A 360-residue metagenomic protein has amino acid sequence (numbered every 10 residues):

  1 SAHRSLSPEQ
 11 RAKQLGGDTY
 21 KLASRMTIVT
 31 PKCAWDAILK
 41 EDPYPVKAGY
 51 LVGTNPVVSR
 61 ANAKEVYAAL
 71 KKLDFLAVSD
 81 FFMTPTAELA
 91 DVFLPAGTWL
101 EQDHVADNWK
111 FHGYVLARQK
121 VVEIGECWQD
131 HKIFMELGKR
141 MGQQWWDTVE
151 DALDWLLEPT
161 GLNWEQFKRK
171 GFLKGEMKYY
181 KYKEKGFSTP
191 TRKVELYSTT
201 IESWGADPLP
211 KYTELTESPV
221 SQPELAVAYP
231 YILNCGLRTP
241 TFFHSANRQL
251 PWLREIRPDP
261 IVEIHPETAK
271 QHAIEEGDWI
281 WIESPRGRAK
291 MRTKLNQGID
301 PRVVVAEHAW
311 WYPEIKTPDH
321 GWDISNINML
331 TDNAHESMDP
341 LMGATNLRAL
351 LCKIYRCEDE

Functional and structural regions predicted by a protein language model:
S1-E88, T98-V105, K168, L173-H272: Extended redox/cofactor-interaction regions of prokaryotic respiratory oxidoreductases
R11-V29, Y114-E126, Y179-K193, P313-H335: Hydrophobic transmembrane alpha-helix bundles
D91: Catalytic, metal-anchored helix/loop core of enzyme active sites in primary metabolism
L94: Flexible, acidic/glycine-enriched loop-and-adjacent beta/alpha segments that face the extracytoplasmic/periplasmic side
L100-E123, G138: Glycine/threonine-rich phosphate-binding loop and adjacent beta-strand/alpha-helix elements that clamp
Q102, F111-G113, A206-D207, I274-I280: Compositionally biased, low-complexity linear motifs
W109, F243-S245, I282: Short, contiguous, well-ordered secondary-structure segments
V121-I124, Q129-L173, K178, Q249-E263 (+1 more regions): Long, contiguous, secondary-structure-rich segments that constitute the structural scaffold of globular domains
